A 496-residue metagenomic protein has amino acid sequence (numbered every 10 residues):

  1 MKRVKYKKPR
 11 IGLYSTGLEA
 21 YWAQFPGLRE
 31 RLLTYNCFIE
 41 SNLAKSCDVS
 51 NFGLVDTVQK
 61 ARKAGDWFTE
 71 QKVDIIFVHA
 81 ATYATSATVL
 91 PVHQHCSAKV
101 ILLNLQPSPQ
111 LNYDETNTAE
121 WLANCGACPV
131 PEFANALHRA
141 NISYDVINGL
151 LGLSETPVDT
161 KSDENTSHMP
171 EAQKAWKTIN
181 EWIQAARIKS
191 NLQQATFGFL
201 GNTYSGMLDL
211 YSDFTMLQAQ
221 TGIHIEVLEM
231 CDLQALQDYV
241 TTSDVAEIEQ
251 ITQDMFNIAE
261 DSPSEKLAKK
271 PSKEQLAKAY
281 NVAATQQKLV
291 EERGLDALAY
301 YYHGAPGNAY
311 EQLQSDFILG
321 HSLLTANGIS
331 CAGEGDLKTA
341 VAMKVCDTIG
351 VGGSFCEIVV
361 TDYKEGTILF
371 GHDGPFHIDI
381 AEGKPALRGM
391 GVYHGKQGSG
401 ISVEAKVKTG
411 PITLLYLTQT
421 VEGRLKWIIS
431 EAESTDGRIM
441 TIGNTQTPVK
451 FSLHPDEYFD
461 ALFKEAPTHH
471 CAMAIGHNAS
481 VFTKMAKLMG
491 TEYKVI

Functional and structural regions predicted by a protein language model:
V4, K8-I11, L111-V245, E249 (+1 more regions): Cap/lid and interdomain-hinge subdomains that line or gate substrate/regulatory clefts in soluble alpha/beta enzymes
L33-T57, S143-G149, I223-L228: Short beta-strand elements in bilobed, periplasmic/extracellular small-molecule ligand-binding domains
A61-V73, L90-Q94, A283-E292: Short, well-structured alpha-helical segments in soluble
V73-T82, I101-L103, L295-Y300: Periplasmic-binding protein-like
P91-N117, W121-E132, G320-E334: Short, acidic/small-residue loops that bind anionic groups at enzyme active sites
A246-A340, T348: Long, internal scaffold/assembly segments composed of regular secondary structure
S322-T441: C-terminal catalytic subdomain
K396-I496: Extended hydrophobic packing segments that form well-structured cores
